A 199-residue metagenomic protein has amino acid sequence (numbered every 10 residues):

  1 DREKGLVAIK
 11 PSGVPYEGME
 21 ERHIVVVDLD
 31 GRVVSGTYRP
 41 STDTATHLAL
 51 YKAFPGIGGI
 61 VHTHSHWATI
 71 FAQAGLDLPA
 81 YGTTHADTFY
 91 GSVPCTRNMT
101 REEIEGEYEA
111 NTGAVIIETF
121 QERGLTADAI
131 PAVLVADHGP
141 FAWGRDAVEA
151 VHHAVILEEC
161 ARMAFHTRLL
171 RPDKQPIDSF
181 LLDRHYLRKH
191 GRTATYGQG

Functional and structural regions predicted by a protein language model:
D1-G199: Glycine-rich flexible loops
